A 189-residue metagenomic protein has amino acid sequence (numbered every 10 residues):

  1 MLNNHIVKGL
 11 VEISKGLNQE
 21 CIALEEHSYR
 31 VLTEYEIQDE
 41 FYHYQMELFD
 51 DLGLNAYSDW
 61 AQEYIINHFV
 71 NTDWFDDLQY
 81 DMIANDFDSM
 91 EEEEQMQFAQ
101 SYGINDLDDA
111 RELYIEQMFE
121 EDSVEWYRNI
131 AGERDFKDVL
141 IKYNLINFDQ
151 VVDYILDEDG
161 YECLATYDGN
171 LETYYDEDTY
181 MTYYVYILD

Functional and structural regions predicted by a protein language model:
M1-D189: Acidic interaction surfaces
